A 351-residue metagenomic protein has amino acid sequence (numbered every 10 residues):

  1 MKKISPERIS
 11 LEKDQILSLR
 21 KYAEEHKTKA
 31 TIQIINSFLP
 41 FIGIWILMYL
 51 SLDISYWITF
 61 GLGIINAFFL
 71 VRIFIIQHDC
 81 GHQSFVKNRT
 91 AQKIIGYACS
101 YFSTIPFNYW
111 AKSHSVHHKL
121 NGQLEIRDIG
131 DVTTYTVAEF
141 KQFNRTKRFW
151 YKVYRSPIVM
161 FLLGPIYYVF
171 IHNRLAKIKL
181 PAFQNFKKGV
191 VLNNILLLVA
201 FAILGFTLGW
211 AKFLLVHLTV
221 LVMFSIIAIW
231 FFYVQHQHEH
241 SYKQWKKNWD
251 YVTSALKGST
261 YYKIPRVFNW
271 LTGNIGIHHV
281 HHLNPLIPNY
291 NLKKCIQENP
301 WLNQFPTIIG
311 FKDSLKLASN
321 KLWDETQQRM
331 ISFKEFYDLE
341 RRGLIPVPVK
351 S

Functional and structural regions predicted by a protein language model:
M1-E24: Short, Lys/Arg-rich, polar N-terminal cytosolic tail immediately upstream of the first transmembrane signal-anchor
M1-I4, K13, M48, V347-S351: Basic/polar N-terminal segments that are highly enriched at the extreme N-terminus, encompassing both cleavable
D14-Q15, Y49-I64, Q123, F213-V216 (+2 more regions): Short, motif-level signal for alpha-helix interfacial/capping segments enriched in acidic residues and aromatics/proline
E25-I73, G96, F102-T104, Y151-Y167 (+1 more regions): Alpha-helical bilayer-embedded segments of polytopic membrane proteins, i.e., transmembrane/intramembrane helices
V71-V190, H240-R329: Membrane-embedded catalytic scaffold of the fatty acid hydroxylase/desaturase
L218, V234-Q235, H282, D324: Active-site proximal loops enriched in glycine and acidic residues that flank catalytic Cys/His/Asp and coordinate
A228-Q244: Transmembrane alpha-helix/helix-exit interface in multi-pass inner-membrane proteins
L322-S351: C-terminal regulatory/interaction regions
